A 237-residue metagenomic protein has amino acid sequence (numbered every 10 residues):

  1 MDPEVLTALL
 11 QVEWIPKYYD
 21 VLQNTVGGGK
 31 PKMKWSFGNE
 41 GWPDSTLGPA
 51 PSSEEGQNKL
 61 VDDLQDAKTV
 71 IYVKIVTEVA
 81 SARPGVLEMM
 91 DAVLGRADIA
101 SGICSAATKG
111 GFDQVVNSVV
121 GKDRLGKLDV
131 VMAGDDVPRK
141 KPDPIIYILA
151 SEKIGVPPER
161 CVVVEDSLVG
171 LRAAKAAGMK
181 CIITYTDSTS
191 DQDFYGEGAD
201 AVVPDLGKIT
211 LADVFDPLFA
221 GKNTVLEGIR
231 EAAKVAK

Functional and structural regions predicted by a protein language model:
M1-L87, G95: N-terminal helical cap/lid subdomain that shapes the substrate entry/recognition surface in HAD-like hydrolases
T7-L10, E54-E55, D98-I99, D123-K127 (+1 more regions): Short helix-terminating capping/connector loops at secondary-structure junctions
N39-E40, R96, V119, K153: Alpha-helical structural context
L87, D91, T108-K237: Asp-based, Mg2+/Mn2+-dependent phosphohydrolase catalytic module
A97-D98, G178: Glycine-centered short loops/turns at secondary-structure junctions
S105: Conserved phosphate-coupling serine/threonine residues in phosphotransfer and NTP-handling enzymes
